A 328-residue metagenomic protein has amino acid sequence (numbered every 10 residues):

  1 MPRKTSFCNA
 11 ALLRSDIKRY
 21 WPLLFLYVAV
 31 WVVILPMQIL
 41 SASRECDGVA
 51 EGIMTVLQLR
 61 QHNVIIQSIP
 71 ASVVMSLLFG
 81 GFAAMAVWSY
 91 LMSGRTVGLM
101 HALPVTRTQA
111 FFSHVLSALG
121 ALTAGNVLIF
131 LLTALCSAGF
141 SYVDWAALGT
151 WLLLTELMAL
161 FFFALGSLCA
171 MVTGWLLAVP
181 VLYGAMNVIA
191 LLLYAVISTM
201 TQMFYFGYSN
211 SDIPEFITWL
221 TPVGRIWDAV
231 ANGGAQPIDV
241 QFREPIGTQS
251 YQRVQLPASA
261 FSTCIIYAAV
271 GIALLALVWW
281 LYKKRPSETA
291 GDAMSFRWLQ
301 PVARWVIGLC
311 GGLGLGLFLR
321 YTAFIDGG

Functional and structural regions predicted by a protein language model:
M1-V28: Aromatic- and glycine-rich beta-strand/loop motifs that create alpha-glucan
F7, R95-V97, W175-L177, W279-L299: Cytoplasmic membrane-interface regions of multi-pass membrane proteins
W31-E45, L131: Alpha-helical transmembrane segments of multi-pass membrane proteins
S41-I66, I189-L281, R285-S295, G311-G328: Terminal transmembrane helical anchor/hairpin motif
H62, L116-V179, Y183, V188-T199 (+1 more regions): Secretory targeting signals
Q67-T96: Long, hydrophobic alpha-helical segments
S76-F82, L157-G166, I266-W279: Hydrophobic cores of alpha-helical transmembrane segments in multi-pass inner/ER membrane proteins, independent
V87-T123: Helix-loop-helix units of permease transmembrane domains in multi-pass membrane transporters, especially ABC
